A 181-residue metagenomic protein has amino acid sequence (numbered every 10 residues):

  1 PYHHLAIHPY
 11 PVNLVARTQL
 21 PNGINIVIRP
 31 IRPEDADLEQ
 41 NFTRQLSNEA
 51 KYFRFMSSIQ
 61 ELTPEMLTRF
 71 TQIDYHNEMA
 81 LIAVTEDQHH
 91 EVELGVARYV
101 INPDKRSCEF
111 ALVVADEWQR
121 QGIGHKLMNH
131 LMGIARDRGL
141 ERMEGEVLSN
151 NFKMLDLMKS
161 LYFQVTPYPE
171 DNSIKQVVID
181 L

Functional and structural regions predicted by a protein language model:
P1-L181: Long, contiguous binding/interaction regions
